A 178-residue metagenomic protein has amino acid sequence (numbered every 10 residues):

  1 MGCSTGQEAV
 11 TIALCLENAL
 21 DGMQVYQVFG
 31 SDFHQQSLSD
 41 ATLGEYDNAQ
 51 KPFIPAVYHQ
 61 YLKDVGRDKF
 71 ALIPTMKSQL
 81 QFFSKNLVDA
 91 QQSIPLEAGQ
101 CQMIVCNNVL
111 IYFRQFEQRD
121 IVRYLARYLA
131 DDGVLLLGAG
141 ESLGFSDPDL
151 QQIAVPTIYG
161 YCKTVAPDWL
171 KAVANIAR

Functional and structural regions predicted by a protein language model:
M1, Q24-V105, V109-E117: Extended basic-aromatic, gly/pro-enriched interface segments that bind polyanionic ligands
T5-G22: Conserved SAM-binding loop of SAM-dependent methyltransferases across substrates and taxa, primarily the Class I
L14-N18, L43, R127: Short, well-ordered alpha-helices that flank and scaffold nucleotide-derived cofactor binding pockets
D21, Y46, A130: Short conserved AdoMet
M103, G144-R178: Core SAM-dependent methyltransferase catalytic element
V109, G138-E141: Short strand-turn motif at the edge of the Rossmann-like AdoMet-binding core
R119-D131: A short glycine-rich, Lys/Arg-flanked "PGG" loop and its adjoining helix->strand segment in the class I
D131-A139: Conserved beta-strand signature within the Rossmann-like core of class I S-adenosyl-L-methionine
